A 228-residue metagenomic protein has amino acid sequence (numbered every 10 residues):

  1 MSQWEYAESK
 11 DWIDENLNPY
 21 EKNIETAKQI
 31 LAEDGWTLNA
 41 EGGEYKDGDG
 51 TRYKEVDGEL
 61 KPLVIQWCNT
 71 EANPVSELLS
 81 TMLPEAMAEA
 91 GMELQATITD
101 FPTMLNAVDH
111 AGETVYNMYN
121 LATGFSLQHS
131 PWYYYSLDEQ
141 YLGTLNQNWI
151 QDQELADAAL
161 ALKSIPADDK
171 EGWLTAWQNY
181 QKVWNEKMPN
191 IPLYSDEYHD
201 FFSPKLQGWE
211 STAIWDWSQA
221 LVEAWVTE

Functional and structural regions predicted by a protein language model:
M1-P19, T26-K28, V75-P84, V108-E228: Detector for C-terminal structural segments
P19, T37-A122: Ligand/substrate-recognition segments at binding pockets and active sites
N23, I98-T103, Q153-A156: General structural signal for secondary-structure boundaries
D34-G35, P166: A general structural signal marking secondary-structure boundaries and capping sites
G35-L38, L206-Q207: Short glycine-aromatic motifs
